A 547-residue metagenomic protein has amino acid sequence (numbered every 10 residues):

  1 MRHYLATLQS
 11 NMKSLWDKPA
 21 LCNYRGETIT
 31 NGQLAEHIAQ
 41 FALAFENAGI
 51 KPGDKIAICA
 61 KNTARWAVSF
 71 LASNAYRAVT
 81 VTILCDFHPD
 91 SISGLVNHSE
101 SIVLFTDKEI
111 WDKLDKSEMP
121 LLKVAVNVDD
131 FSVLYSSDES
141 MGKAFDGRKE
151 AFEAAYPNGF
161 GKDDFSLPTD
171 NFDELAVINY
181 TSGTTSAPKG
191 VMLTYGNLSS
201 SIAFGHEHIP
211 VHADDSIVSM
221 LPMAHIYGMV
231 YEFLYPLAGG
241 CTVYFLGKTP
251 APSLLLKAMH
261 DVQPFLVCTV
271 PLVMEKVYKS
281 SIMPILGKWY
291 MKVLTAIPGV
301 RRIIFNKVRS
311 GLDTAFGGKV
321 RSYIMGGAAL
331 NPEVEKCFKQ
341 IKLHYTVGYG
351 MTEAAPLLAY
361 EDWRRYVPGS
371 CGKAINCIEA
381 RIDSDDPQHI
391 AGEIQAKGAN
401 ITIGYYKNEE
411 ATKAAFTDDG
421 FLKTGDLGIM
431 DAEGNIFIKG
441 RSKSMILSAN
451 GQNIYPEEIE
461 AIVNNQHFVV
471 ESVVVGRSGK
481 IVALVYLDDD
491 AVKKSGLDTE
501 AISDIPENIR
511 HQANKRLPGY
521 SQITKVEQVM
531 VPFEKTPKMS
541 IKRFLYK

Functional and structural regions predicted by a protein language model:
T7-T30, T185: AMP-dependent adenylate-forming
P19-G49, D54-T63, A67-L71, H88-S93 (+1 more regions): Conserved AMP-binding/adenylate-forming core of the ANL superfamily
T30-G32, A176-I202: Conserved AMP-binding A3 loop
A48, A75-E153, G479: Structural core segment of the AMP-binding/adenylate-forming
F87, L104, G398, I403-G404 (+1 more regions): AMP-binding/adenylate-forming catalytic core of the ANL superfamily
D146-Y180, A187, P210-S216: Conserved pre-ATP/AMP-binding loop-to-beta segment of ANL
S199-S216, M223-S310, K319: Conserved AMP-binding/adenylation subdomain of ANL enzymes
I304-I436, S442-M445, E460: Conserved AMP-binding/adenylate-forming
